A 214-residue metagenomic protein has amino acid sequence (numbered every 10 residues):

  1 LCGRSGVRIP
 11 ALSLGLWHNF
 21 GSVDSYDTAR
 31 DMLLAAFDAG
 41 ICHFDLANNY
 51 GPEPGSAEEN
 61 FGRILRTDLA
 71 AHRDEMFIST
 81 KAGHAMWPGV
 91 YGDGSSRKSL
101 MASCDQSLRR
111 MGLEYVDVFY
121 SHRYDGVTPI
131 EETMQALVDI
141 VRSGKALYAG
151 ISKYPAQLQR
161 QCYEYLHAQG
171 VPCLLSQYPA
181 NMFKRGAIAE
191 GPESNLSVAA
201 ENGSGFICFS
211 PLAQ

Functional and structural regions predicted by a protein language model:
L1-M76: N-terminal binding-site loop/beta-alpha segment at the start of enzyme catalytic domains that lines or forms
C2, L14, A29, A36 (+9 more regions): Conserved, mostly hydrophobic/aromatic
G3-G21, S79-G92, Y115, Y120: N-terminal small/glycine-rich loop or linker at the start of catalytic domains across soluble metabolic enzymes
V7-L12, G40-C42, A70-M76, G112-D117 (+4 more regions): Short, well-ordered coil/turn segments that N-cap beta-strands
V23-F37, G94-M111, E132, Q157-Y163 (+1 more regions): Short, acidic/polar
H43-G51, Y120-S121, L147-I151, Q177: Short catalytic-loop micro-motif centered on adjacent basic/acidic residues
P88-Y120, Q177-R185: Active-site gating/metal-coordination segments in enzymes
Y124-Q214: Beta/alpha (TIM)-barrel catalytic core signal, keyed to glycine-rich beta->alpha loops juxtaposed to Asp/Glu that bind
